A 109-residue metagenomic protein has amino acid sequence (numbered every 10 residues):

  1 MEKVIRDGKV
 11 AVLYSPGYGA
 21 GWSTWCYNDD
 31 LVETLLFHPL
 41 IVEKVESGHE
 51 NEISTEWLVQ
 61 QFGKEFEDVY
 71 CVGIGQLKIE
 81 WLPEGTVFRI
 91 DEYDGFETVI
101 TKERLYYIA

Functional and structural regions predicted by a protein language model:
M1-A109: Catalytic phosphate/metal-binding cores of nucleic-acid and nucleotide-processing enzymes, i.e., regions that mediate
